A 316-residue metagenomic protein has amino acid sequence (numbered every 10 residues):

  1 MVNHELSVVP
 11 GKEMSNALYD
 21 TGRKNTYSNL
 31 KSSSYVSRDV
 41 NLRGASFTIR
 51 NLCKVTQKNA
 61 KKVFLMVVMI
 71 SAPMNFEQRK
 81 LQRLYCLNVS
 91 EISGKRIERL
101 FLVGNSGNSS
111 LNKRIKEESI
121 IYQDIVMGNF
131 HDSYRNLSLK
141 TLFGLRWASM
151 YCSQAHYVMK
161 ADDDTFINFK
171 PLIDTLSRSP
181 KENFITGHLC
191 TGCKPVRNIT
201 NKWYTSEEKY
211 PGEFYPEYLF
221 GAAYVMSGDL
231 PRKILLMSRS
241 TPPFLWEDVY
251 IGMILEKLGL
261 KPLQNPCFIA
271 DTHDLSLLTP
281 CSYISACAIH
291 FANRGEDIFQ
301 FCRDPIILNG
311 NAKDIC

Functional and structural regions predicted by a protein language model:
M1-C316: Secretory-pathway lumenal glyco-enzymes, predominantly type II signal-anchor Golgi glycosyltransferases
